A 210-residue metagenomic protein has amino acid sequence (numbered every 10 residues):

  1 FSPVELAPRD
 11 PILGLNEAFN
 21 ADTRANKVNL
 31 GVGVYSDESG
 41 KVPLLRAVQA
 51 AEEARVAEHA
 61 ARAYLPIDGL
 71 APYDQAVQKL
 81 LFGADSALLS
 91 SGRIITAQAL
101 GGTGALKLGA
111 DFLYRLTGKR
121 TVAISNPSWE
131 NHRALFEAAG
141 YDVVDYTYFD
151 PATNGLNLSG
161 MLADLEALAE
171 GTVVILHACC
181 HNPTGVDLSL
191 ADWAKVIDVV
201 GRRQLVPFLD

Functional and structural regions predicted by a protein language model:
F1-P72, A76-K79, G83: N-terminal "arm"/small-domain region of PLP-dependent enzymes with the aminotransferase-like
A54, H59-V206: Conserved core of the PLP fold type I
